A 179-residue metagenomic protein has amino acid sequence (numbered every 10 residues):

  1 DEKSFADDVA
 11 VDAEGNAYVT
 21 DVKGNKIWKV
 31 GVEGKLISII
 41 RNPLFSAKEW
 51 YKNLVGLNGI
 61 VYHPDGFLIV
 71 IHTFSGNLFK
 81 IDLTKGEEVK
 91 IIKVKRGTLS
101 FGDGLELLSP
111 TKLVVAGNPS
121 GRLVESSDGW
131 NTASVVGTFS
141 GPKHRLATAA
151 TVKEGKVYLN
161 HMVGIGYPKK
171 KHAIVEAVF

Functional and structural regions predicted by a protein language model:
D1-A17, F45-L68, K95-L113, P142-E154: Beta-rich, blade/repeat-based domains predominating in secreted/periplasmic proteins but also intracellular
D1-I39: Hydrophobic alpha-helical segments and helix pairs
A17-K23, Y62-P64, I69-F74, L113-P119 (+1 more regions): Conserved beta-strand positions in repeat-built beta-propeller and related beta-rich domains
N25-W28, G76-L78, G121-V124, G166-Y167 (+1 more regions): Structural signal for beta-propeller blades
G31-K35, D82-E87, S127-N131, V178-F179: Short loop/turn segments that connect beta-strands within beta-propeller blades
I37-L44, V89-V94, A133-S140: Beta-propeller fold detector
N58-G59, F74-I81, K85-S100: Anionic-ligand binding region
A149-F179: Blade-level signature of beta-propeller repeat domains, shared across WD40, Kelch, NHL, RCC1 and BNR/Asp-box propellers
